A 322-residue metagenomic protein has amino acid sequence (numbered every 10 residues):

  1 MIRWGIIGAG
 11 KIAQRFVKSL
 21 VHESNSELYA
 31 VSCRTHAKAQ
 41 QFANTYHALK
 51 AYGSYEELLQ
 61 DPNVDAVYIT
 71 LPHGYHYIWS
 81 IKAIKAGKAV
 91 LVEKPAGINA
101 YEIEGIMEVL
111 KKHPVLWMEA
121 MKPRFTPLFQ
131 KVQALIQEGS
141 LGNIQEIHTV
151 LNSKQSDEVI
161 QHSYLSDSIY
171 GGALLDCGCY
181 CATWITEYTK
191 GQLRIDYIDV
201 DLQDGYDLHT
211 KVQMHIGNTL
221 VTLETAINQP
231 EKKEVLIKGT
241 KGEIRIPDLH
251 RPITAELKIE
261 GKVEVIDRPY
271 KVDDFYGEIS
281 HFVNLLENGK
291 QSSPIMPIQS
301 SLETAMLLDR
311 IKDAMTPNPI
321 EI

Functional and structural regions predicted by a protein language model:
M1-Y46, P317, E321-I322: N-terminal Rossmann-like dinucleotide-binding module
S26, A66-Y68, H281-I322: C-terminal helix-rich "cap/oligomerization" subdomain common to oxidoreductases
A37, Y46-V109: Beta-loop-alpha module in the N-terminal Rossmann-like domain of NAD(P)-dependent dehydrogenases, especially those
V92, W117-E119, I246: Hydrophobic residues in well-ordered beta-strands that form the structural core
G105-K122, Q145: Rossmann-fold dehydrogenase core element
P123-I195: Predominantly a Rossmann-like dinucleotide-binding segment in NAD(P)-dependent oxidoreductases
A182-T254, S280-N288: Contiguous beta-strand/loop segments that form the cofactor/metal-binding neighborhood of enzyme cores
